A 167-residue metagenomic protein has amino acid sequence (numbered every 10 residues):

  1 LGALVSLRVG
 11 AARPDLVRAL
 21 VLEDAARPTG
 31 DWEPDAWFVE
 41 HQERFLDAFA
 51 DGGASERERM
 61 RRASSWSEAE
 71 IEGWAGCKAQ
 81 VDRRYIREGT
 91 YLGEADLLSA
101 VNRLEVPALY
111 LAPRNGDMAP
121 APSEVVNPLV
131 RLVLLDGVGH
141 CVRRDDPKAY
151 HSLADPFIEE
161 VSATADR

Functional and structural regions predicted by a protein language model:
G2, S6: Gly/Ala-rich beta-loop-alpha elbow adjacent to hydrolase catalytic centers
L7-A12, L16-F49: Flexible "cap/lid" loop of the alpha/beta hydrolase fold
R8, R44, R84-E88, D96-S99 (+1 more regions): Alpha-helical elements of Rossmann-like donor-binding domains used by nucleotide-donor carbohydrate transfer enzymes
P28-T29, M118, C141-R144: A short, basic/aromatic alpha-helical/loop segment that forms part of the nucleotidyl-sugar donor-binding site
D31-A36, A121-S123, D145-D146: Short aromatic-enriched loop/helix-cap "lid" or pocket-rim segments at secondary-structure transitions that line
D31-W37, A48-R103: Conserved alpha/beta-hydrolase catalytic His-Asp/Glu region
Q80-L134: Conserved serine/cysteine hydrolase catalytic core
P128-R167: Catalytic active-site module of serine/aspartate enzymes centered on a nucleophile-bearing elbow/loop
